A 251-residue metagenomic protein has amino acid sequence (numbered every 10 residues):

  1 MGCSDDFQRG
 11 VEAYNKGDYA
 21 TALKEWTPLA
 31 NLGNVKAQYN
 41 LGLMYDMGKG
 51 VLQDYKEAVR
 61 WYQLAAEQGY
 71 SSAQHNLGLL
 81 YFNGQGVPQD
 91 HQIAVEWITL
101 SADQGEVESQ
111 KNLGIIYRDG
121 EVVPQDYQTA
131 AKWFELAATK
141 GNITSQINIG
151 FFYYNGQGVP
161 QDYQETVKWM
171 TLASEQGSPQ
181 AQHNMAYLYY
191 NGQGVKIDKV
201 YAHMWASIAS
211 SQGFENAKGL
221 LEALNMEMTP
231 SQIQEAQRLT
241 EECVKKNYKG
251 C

Functional and structural regions predicted by a protein language model:
M1-E25, L32, K36: N-terminal leader/linker segments that initiate helical-solenoid repeat arrays
C3, R9, F214-C251: Terminal, low-structured helical/coil segments at or just beyond the last alpha-helical repeat
F7-A13, P28-L29, N40-M47, N76-N83 (+4 more regions): Hydrophobic face of amphipathic alpha-helices that form TPR/SEL1-like repeat modules and related alpha-solenoid
A13-G17, N31-N34, M47-K49, D54 (+15 more regions): Short helix-capping/linker turns of helical repeat alpha-solenoids
